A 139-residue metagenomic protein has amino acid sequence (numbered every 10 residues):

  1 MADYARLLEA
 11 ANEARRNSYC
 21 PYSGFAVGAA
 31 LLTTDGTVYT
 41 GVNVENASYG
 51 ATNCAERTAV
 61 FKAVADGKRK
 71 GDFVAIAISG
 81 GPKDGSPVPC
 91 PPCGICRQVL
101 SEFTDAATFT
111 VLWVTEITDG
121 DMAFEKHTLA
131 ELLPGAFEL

Functional and structural regions predicted by a protein language model:
A2-N17, G71-L139: C-terminal binding/interaction regions
A11, A29-A30, A59, A63: Small-residue (primarily alanine) positions within well-ordered alpha-helices, especially packing/interaction faces
Y19-Y22: Short Gly/Pro-enriched turn/cap motifs at secondary-structure boundaries
G24-L32: Short beta-strand scaffold segments in enzyme catalytic cores
T33-D35, I117: Short acidic-glycine loop/turn motifs at beta-strand connectors
N43-R57: Compact, glycine-rich, soluble single-domain proteins
A55-I78: Short, solvent-exposed cationic patches
